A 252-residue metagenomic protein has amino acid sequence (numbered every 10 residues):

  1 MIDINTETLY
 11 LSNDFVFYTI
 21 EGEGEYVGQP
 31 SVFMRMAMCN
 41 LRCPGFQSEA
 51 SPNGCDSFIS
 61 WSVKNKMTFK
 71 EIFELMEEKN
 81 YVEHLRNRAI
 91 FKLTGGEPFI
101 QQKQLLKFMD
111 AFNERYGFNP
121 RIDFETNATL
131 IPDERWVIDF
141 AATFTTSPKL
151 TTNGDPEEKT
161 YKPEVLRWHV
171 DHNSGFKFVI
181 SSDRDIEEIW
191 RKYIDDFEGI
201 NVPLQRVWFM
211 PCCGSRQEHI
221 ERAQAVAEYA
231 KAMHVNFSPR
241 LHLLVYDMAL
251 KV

Functional and structural regions predicted by a protein language model:
N5-V16, P30, L41, G45-A142: Conserved Radical SAM active-site core
F15, E21, A50, N236-P239: Residue-level signal for pocket-adjacent positions within structured domains
I20-E25, R42: Short N-terminal binding/cap micro-motifs at the start of the first secondary-structure element
G28-P30, L204: A structure-centric signal for secondary-structure junctions around beta-strands
M36-N40: Aromatic-flanked redox-active Cys/Sec active sites in thiol-based oxidoreductases, especially the WC-centered
F99-V252: Conserved AdoMet/S-adenosylmethionine-binding subsite of the radical SAM
